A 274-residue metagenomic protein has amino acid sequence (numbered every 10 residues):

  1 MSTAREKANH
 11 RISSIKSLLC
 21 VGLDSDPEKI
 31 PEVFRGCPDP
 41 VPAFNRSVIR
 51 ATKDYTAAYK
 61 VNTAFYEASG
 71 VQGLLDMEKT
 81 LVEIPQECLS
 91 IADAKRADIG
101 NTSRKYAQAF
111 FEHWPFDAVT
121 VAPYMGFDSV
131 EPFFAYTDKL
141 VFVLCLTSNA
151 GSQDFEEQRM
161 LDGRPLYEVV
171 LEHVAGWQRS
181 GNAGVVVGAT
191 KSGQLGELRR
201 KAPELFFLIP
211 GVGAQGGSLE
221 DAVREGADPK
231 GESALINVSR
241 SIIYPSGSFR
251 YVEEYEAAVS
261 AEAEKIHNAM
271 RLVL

Functional and structural regions predicted by a protein language model:
M1-E87, Y251-L274: Conserved N-terminal beta1-alpha1 strand-loop-helix module at the mouth
I12-S14, I49-Y55, E78-Q86, P132-T137 (+2 more regions): Acidic (Asp/Glu)-rich catalytic clusters
I15-L19, Y55-A57, Q86-C88, P115-D117 (+4 more regions): Short, well-ordered coil/turn segments that N-cap beta-strands
V21, Y59, D93, V119 (+2 more regions): Conserved, mostly hydrophobic/aromatic
G22-E28, A64-Y66, K95-I99, Y124 (+4 more regions): Active-site beta-loop-alpha junctions enriched in small/polar residues
D26-P27, E32, D98-V186, E204: Conserved anion-binding
A68-E83, I99-S103, Y124-D138, T190-K201 (+1 more regions): Active-site-adjacent beta->alpha loops and helix N-cap segments on the catalytic face of soluble alpha/beta enzymes
A189-N237, S241, P245: A C-terminal functional module that forms or caps the active site or interfaces directly with catalytic machinery
